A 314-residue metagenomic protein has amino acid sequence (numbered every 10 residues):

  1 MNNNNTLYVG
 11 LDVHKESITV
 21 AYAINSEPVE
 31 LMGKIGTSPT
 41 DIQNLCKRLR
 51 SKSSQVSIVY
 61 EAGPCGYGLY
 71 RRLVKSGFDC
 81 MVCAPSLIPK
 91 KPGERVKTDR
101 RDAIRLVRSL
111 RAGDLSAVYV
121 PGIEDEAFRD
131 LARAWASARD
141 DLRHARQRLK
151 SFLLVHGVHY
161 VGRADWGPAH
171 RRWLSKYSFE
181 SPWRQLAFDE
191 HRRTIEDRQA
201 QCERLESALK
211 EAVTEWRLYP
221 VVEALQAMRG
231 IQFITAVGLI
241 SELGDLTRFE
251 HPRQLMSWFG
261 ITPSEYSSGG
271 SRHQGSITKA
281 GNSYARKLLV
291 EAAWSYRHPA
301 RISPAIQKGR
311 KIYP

Functional and structural regions predicted by a protein language model:
M1-P314: A detector of single, family-specific signature residues that are central to catalytic or substrate-handling motifs
